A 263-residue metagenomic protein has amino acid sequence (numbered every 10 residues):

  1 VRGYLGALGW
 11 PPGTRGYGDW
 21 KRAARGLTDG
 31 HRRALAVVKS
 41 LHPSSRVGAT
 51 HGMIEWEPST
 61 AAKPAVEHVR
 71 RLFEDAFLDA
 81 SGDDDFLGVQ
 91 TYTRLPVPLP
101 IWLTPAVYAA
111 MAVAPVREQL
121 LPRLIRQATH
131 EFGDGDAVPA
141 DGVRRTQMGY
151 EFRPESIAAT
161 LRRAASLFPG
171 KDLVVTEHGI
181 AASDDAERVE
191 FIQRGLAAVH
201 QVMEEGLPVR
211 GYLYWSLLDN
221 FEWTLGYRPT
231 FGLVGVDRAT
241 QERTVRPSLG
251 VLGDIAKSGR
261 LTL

Functional and structural regions predicted by a protein language model:
V1-L263: Non-catalytic scaffold segments within catalytic domains of secreted glycoside hydrolases
